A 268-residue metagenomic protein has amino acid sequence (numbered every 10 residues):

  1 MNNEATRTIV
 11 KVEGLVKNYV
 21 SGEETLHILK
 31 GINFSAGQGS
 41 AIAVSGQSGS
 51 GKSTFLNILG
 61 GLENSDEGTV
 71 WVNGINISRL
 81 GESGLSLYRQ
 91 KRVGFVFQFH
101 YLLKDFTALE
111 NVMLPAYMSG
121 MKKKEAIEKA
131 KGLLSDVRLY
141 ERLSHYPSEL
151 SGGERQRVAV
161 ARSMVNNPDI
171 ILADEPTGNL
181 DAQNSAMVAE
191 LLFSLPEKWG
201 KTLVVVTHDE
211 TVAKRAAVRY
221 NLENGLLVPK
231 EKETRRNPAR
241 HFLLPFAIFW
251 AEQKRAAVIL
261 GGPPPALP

Functional and structural regions predicted by a protein language model:
M1-N18, P229-Q253, I259: ABC-family P-loop ATPase nucleotide-binding domain
I9-L222: ABC family nucleotide-binding domain
S21, N179, Q183, V188 (+5 more regions): Intrinsically disordered and other compositionally biased segments
R219-K232: H-loop (His-switch) and adjacent beta-strand-loop-beta switch element of ABC-type ATPase nucleotide-binding domains
A266-L267: Intrinsically disordered, low-complexity segments enriched in serine/threonine/proline/glycine and often basic
